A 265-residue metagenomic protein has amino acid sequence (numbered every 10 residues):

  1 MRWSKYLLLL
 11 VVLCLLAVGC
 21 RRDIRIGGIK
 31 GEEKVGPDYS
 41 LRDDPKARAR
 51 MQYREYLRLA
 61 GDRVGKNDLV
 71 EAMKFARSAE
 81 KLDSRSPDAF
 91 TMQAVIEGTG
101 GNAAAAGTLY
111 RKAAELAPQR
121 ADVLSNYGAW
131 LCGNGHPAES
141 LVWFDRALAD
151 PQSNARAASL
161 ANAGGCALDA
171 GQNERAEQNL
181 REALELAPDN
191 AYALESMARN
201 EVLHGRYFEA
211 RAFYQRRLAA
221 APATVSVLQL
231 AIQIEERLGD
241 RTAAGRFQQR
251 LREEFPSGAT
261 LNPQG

Functional and structural regions predicted by a protein language model:
C20-R77, K81: N-terminal leader/linker segments that initiate helical-solenoid repeat arrays
I24-D44, R217-G265: Terminal, low-structured helical/coil segments at or just beyond the last alpha-helical repeat
R48, L82, L116-A117, D150-Q152 (+3 more regions): Structural marker of alpha-solenoid helical repeat scaffolds
R58, M92-V95, N126, L160-N162 (+2 more regions): Canonical tetratricopeptide repeat
S78-A79, K112-A113, R146-D150, E182-A183 (+2 more regions): Canonical positions in the second alpha-helix
A89, V123, R156-S159, A193 (+2 more regions): TPR alpha-solenoid repeat register
